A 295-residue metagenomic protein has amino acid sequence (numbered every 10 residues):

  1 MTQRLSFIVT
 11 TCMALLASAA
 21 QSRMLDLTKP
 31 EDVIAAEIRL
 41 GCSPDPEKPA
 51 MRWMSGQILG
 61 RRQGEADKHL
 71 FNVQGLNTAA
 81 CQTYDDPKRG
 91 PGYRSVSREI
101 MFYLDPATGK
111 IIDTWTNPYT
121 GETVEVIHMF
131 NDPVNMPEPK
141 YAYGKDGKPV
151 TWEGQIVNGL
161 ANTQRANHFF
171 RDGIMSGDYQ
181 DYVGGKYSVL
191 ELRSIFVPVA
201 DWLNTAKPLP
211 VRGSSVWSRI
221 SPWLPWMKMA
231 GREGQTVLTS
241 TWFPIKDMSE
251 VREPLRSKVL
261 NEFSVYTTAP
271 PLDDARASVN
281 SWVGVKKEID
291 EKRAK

Functional and structural regions predicted by a protein language model:
M1-Q3: N-terminal secretory signal peptides that target proteins for export/translocation
S6-L16: Bacterial N-terminal signal peptides
S22-E99, L238, W242-I245, E250 (+2 more regions): N-terminal segment immediately downstream of the Sec signal-peptide cleavage site in secreted/extracellular proteins
G64-N204: Predominantly extracellular/secreted and cell-surface proteins with exposed, flexible low-complexity segments
H128, D132-P133, G213, G231-T241 (+1 more regions): Catalytic domains of carbohydrate-active enzymes that cleave complex glycans
Y182-E233, V237: Extended soluble regions of mature proteins
M227-G231, R256, T267: A structural motif corresponding to the C-terminal lobe/cap of the Radical SAM core domain
